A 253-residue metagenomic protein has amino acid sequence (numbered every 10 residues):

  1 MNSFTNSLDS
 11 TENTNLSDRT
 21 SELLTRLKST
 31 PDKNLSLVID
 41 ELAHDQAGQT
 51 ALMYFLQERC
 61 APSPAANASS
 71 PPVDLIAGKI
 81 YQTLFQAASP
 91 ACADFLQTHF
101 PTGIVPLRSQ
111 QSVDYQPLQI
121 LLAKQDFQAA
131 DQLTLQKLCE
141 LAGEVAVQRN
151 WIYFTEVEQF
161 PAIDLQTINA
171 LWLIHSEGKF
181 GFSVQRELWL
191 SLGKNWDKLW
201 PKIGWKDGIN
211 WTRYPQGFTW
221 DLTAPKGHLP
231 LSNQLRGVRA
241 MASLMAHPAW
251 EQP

Functional and structural regions predicted by a protein language model:
N6, L75, T83-L84, C92-L96 (+4 more regions): C-terminal-biased regions
S10, L35-H44, L75-A87: Structural detector for internal amphipathic alpha-helices that build alpha-solenoid repeat scaffolds
E12-N15, L27-T30, Q110, L122-A123: Hydrophobic/aromatic side-chain positions at a characteristic register within alpha-helices of tetratricopeptide repeats
N15-L24, A47-N67, P90-I104: Amphipathic alpha-helical scaffolding segments comprising HEAT/armadillo-like alpha-solenoid repeats
S29-S36, P72-G78, Q110-Q111: Generic helix N-cap/helix-start motif at coil->alpha-helix transitions
Q86, A123-K124: Alpha-helix C-terminal capping/termination sites
L133-T134: Inward-facing hydrophobic residues that define packing positions of alpha-helical scaffold repeats
